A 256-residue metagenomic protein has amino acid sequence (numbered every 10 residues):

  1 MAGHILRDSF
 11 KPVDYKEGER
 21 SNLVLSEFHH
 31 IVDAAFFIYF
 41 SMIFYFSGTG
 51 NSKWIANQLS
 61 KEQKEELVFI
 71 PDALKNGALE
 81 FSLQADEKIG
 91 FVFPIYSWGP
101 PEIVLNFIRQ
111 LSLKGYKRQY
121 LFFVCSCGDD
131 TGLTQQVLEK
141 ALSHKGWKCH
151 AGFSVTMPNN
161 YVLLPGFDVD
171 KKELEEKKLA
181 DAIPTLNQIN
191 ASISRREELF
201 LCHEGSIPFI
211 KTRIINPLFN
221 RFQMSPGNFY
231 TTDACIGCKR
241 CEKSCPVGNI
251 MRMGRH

Functional and structural regions predicted by a protein language model:
M1, D8, P12-D14: Ser/Thr/Pro/Gly-rich low-complexity, intrinsically disordered segments
H4, Y39, I43, S47-L74 (+1 more regions): FMN-binding flavodoxin-like domain, especially the glycine-rich phosphate-binding loop
H30-S41: Short, Lys/Arg-enriched N-terminal segments with co-localized hydrophobic residues within the first ~10-30 amino acids
N220-Y230: Short, charged alpha-helical interaction segments and adjacent helix-coil junctions
N228-G248, H256: Cysteine-centered iron-sulfur cluster-binding motifs in ferredoxin-type domains/subunits of redox enzymes
